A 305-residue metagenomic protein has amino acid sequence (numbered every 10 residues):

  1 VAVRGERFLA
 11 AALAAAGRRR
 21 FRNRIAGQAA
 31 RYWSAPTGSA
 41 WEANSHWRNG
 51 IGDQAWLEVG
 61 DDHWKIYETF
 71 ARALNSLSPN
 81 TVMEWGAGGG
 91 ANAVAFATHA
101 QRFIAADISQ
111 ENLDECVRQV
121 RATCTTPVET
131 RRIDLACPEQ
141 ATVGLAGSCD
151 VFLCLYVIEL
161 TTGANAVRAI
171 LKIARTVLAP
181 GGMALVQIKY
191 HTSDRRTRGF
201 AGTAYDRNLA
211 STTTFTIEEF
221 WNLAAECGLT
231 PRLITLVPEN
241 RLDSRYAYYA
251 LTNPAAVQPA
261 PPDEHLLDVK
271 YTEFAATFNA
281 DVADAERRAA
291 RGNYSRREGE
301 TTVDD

Functional and structural regions predicted by a protein language model:
A2-W85, G89-H99, A106-T142, A164-A166 (+1 more regions): Class I (Rossmann-like) S-adenosyl-L-methionine-dependent methyltransferase catalytic domain, capturing the SAM-binding
P79, S148-C149: Local beta-strand N-terminus motif with an aromatic residue
L153: A conserved beta-strand element that flanks and buttresses the S-adenosyl-L-methionine
Y156-L160: Short catalytic micro-motifs in class I SAM-dependent methyltransferases
T161-I173: A short, conserved alpha-helix within the catalytic core of class I
I173-A179: Conserved helix-to-beta-strand junction in the class I
